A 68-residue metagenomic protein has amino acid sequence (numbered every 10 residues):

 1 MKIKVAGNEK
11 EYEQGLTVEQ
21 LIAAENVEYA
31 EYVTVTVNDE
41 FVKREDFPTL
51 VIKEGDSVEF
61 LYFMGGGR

Functional and structural regions predicted by a protein language model:
M1-R68: Ubiquitin-like/PB1-type beta-grasp interaction modules and other compact soluble beta-rich domains
